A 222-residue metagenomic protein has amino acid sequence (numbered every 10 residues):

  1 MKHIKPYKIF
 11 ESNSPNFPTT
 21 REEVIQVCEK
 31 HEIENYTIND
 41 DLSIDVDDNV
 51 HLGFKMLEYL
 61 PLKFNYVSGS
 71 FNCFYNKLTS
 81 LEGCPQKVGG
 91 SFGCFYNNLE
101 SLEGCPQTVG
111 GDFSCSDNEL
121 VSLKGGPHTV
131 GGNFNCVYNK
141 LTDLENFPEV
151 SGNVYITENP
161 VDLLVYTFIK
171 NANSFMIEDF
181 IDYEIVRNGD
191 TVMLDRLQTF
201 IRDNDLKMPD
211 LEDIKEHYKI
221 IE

Functional and structural regions predicted by a protein language model:
Y7-Y59, L163-E222: N-terminal capping/linker segments that flank leucine-rich repeat
K30-L78, G83-F95, V109-G111, C115 (+1 more regions): LRR N-terminal entry segment and analogous cap-like coil->beta motifs
M56-E58, K77-T79, N98-E100, E119-V121 (+2 more regions): Canonical position 11/12 of the leucine-rich repeat
L60, C73, L81-C84, L102-C105 (+2 more regions): Canonical leucine-rich repeat
C73, C94, C115, C136 (+1 more regions): Short, highly charge-biased, low-complexity peptide segments
P127, Y138, E145-D182: Active-site/pore-lining binding-face segments in mid-to-C-terminal subdomains
